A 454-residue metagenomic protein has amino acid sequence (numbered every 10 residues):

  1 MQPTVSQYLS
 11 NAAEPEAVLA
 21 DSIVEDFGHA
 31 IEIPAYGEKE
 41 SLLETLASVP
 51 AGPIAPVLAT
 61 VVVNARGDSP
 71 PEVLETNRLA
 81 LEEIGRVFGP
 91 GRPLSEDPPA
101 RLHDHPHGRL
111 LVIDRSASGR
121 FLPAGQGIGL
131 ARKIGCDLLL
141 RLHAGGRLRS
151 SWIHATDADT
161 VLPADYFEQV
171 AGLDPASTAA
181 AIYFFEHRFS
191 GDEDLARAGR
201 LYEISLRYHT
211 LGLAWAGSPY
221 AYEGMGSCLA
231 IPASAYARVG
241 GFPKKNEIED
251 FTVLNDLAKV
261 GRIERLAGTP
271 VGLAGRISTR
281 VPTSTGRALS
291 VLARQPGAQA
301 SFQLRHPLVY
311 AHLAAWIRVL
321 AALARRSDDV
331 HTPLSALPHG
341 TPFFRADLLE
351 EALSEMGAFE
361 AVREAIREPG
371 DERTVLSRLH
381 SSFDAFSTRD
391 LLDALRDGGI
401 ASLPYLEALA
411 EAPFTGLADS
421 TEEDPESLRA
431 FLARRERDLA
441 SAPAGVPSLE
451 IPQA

Functional and structural regions predicted by a protein language model:
M1-A55, V62-D68: N-proximal low-complexity "stem/linker" segments adjacent to membrane-targeting elements
M1-P3, V291-A454: Terminal low-complexity segments of carbohydrate-biosynthetic enzymes
L9-A12, P70-S150: Active-site-proximal specificity loops/subdomain of glycosyltransferases
D137, R147-G172: Acidic donor-binding/catalytic loop of UDP-sugar-dependent glycosyltransferases, especially processive GT2
Q169, S177-A198: Short beta-strand-to-loop element that shapes/binds the nucleotide-sugar donor at the catalytic cleft/hinge
T210-A230: A recurrent flexible, glycine/aromatic-enriched loop bordering the glycosyltransferase active site that acts as
K245, L257-G272: Catalytic donor-sugar/metal-binding loop of nucleotide-sugar-dependent glycosyltransferases
K245-T252: Acidic donor-binding loop at a coil-to-helix junction in glycosyltransferase catalytic cores that engages
